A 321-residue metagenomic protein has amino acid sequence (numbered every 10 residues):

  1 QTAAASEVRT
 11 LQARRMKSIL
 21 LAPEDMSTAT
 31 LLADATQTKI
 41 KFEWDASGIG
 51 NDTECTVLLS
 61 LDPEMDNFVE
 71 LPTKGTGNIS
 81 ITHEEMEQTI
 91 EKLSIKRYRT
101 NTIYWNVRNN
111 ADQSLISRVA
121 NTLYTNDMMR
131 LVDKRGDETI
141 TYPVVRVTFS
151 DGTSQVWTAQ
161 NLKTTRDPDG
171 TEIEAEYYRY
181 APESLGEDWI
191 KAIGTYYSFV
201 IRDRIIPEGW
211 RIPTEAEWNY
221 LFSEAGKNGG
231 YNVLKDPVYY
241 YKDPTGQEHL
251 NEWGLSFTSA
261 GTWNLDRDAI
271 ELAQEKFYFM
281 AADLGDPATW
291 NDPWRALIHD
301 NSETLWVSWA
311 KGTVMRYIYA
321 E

Functional and structural regions predicted by a protein language model:
T2-I49, S114-R130: Pro/Thr/Ser/Gly-rich low-complexity, intrinsically disordered linker/stalk tracts
A35, T53, S80, E84-T89 (+3 more regions): Coil residues (strongly favoring Ser/Thr
W44, V57-L59, S154: Residue-level signature of extracellular beta-strand-rich folds
I49-G50, S94-Y98, D268-E271: Short consensus segments that form the blades of beta-propeller domains, in both extracellular/periplasmic
E54-T102: Recognizes extended acidic, P/S/T-rich segments that occur within or adjacent to Ig-like beta-sandwich modules
Y104-N110: Extracellular recognition modules
M128-E321: Conserved positions within compact, well-structured domain cores
